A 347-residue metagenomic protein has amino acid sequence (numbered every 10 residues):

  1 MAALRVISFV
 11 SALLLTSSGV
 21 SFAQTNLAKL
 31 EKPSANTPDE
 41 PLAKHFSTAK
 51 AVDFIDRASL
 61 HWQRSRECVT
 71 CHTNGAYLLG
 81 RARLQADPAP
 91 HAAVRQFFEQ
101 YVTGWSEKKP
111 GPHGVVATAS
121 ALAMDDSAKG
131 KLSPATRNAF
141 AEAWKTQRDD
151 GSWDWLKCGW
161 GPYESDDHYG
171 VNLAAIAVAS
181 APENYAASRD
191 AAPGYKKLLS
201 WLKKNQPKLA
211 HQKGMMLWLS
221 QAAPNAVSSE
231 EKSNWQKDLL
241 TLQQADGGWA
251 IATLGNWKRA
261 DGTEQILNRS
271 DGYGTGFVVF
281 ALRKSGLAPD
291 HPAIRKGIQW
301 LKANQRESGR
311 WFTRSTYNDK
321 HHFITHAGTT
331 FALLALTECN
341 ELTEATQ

Functional and structural regions predicted by a protein language model:
M1-L4: N-terminal secretory signal peptides that target proteins for export/translocation
I7-S18: Bacterial N-terminal signal peptides
G19-A23: Sec/Tat signal peptide C-region and signal peptidase I cleavage site
Q24-F46, R64-A89, S106-A141, D149-Y195 (+3 more regions): An alpha-helical repeat/solenoid feature that recognizes helix-turn-helix modules
A51, I55, F98-V102, A143-W144 (+3 more regions): Buried hydrophobic core positions in alpha-solenoid tandem helical repeats
D53-R64: N-terminal capping segment at the start of a domain
H91-W105: Active-site-surrounding "flap" and adjacent substrate/cofactor-binding loops of secreted or lumenal enzymes, prototyped
